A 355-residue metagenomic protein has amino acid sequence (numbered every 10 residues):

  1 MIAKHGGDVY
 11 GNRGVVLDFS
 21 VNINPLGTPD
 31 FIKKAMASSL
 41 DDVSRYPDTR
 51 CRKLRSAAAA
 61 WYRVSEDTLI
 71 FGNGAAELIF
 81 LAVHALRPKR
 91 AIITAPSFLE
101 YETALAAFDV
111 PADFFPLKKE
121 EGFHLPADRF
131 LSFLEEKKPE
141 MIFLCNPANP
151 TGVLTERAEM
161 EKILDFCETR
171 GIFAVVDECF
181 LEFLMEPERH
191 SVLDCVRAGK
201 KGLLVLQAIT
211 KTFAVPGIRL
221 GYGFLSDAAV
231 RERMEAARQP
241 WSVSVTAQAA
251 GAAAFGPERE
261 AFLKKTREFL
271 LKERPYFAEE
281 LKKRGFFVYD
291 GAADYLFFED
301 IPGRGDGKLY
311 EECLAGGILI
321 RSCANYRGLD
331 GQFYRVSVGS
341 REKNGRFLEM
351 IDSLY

Functional and structural regions predicted by a protein language model:
M1-R45, K138: N-terminal "arm"/small-domain region of PLP-dependent enzymes with the aminotransferase-like
G27-I32, R50, G202-K282, F286-Y289: PLP-dependent aminotransferase class I/II
P47, A59-L81: Short loop-beta-helix segment that forms the pyridoxal 5′-phosphate
H84-L144: PLP-dependent aminotransferase-like
K89, V110, T169-F173, E178 (+1 more regions): A short helix->loop->beta-strand "cap" motif at the edges of active sites that frequently abuts
E121-E186: Active-site phosphate-binding strand-loop segment of PLP-dependent enzymes
A158, A315-I318, N325-Y355: PLP-dependent enzyme catalytic core of the Aspartate aminotransferase-like
L270-L271, K283-G316: Conserved PLP-binding catalytic core of the aspartate aminotransferase-like
